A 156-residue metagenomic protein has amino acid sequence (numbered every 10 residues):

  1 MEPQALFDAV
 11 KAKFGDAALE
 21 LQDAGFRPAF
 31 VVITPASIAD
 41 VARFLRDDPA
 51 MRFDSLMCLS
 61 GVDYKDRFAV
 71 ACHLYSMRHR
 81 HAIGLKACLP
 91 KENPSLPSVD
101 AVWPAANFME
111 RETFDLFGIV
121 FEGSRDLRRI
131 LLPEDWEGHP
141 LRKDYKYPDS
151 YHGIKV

Functional and structural regions predicted by a protein language model:
M1-V156: Terminal low-complexity/charged segments
